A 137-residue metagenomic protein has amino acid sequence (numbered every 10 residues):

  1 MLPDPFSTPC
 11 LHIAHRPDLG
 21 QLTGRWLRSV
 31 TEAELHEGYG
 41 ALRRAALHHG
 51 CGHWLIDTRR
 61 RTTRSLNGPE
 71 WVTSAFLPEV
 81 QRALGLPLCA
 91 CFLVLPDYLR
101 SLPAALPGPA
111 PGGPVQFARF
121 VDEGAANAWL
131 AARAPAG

Functional and structural regions predicted by a protein language model:
L2-G137: Amphipathic, Lys/Arg-enriched alpha-helical "gate/interface" segment within cytosolic domains that mediates
